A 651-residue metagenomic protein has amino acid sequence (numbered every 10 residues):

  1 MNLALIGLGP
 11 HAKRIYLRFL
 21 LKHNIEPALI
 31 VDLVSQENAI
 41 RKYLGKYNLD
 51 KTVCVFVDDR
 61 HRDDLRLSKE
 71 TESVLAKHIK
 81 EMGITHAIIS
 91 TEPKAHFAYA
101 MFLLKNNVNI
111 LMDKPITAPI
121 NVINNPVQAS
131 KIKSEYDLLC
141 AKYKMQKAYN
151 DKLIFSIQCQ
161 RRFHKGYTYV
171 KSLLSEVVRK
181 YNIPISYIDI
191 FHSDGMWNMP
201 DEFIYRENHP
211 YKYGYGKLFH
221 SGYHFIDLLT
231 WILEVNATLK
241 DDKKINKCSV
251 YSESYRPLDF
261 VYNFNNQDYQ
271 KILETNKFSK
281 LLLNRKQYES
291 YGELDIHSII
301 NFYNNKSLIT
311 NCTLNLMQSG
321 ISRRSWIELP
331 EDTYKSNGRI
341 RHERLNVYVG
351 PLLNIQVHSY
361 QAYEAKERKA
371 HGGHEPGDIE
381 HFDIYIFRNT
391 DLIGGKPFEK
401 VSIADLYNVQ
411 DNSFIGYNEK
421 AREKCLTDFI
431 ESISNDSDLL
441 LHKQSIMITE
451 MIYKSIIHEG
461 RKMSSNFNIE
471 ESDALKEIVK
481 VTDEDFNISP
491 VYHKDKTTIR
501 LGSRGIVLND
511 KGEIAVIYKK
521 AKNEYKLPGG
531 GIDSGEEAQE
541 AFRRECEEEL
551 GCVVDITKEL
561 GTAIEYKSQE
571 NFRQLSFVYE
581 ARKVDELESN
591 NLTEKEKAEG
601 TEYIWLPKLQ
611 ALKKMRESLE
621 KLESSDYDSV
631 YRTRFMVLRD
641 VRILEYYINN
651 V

Functional and structural regions predicted by a protein language model:
M1-N106, I120-Y143: N-terminal glycine-/serine-/threonine-rich beta1-alpha1-beta2 phosphate-ribose binding loop of Rossmann-like
A118-M199, Y215: A contiguous active-site-proximal alpha/beta segment in oxidoreductase catalytic domains
P200-L352, S359-Q361, L440-M447: Rossmann-like dinucleotide-binding domain that binds NAD(P)(H)
D332-E471: C-terminal helical cap and adjacent loop that interface with cofactors, partners, or active-site loops
S472-R504, D510: Acidic, metal-coordinating catalytic segment for phosphate/diphosphate chemistry, firing primarily on the Nudix
N509-E548: Conserved Nudix-box catalytic region and its N-terminal flanking loop in Nudix hydrolases and closely related
E524, E588, K595-V651: Nudix hydrolase/Nudix homology domain
Y566-N591, I604-Q610: Active-site-adjacent beta-strand/loop module that shapes the phosphate/pyrophosphate-binding cleft
